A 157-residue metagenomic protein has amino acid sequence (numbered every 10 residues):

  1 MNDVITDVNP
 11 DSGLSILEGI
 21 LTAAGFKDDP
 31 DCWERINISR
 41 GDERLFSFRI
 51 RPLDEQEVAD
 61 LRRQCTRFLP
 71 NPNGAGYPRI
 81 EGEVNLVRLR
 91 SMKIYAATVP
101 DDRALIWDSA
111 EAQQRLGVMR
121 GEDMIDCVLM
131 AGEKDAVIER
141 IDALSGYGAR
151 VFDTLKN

Functional and structural regions predicted by a protein language model:
M1-P30, V151-N157: Low-complexity intrinsically disordered segments
N2-D7, R40-N157: Short, surface-exposed, charged amphipathic helix/loop patches that serve as local interaction elements
L17, L21, I36-I38, A112: Extended hydrophobic/Leu-rich segments
D31-E43: Short acidic-hydrophobic surface loop/beta-edge motif
